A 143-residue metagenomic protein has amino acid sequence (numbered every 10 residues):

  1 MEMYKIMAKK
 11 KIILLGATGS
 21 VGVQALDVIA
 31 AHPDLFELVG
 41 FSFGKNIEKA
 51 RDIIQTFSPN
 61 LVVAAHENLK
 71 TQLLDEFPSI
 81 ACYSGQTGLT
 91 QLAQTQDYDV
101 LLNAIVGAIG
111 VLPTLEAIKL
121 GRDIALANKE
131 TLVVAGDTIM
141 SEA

Functional and structural regions predicted by a protein language model:
Y4-V62: N-terminal Rossmann-like dinucleotide-binding module
K10, S58-L61, S79-I80, L120-D123: A short helix->loop->beta-strand "cap" motif at the edges of active sites that frequently abuts
N46, H66-T71: Short, polar loop motifs at secondary-structure junctions
R51-Q55, T90, L115-E116, S141: Alpha-helical segments flanking ligand/cofactor-binding loops in enzyme cores
V63-A65, A81-G88: Short acidic-hydrophobic, aromatic-tinged amphipathic segments that line or gate anion-handling sites
A65, A127-K129: Short beta->alpha connector loops at strand-helix junctions that form conserved, small/polar/Pro-enriched
L73, V111-K119, K129-A143: Rossmann-fold NAD(P)-binding glycine/threonine-rich loop
S84-A117: Beta-loop-alpha module in the N-terminal Rossmann-like domain of NAD(P)-dependent dehydrogenases, especially those
